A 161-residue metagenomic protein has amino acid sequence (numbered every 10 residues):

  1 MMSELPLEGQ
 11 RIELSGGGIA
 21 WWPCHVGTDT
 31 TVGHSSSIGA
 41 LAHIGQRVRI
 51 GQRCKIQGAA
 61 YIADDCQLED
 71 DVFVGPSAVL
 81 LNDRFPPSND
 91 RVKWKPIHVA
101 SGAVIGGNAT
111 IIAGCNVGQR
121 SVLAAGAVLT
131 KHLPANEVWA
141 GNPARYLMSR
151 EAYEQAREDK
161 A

Functional and structural regions predicted by a protein language model:
M1-V117, N142-P143, M148-E158: Flexible, glycine/small-residue-enriched loop-and-beta-strand segment within the central core of proteins
D65, K131-H132: Active-site-adjacent segment of SDR/Rossmann-fold oxidoreductases
G106, I112, A124, L129-T130: Short hydrophobic beta-strand segments in globular cytosolic domains
Q119-V122, V128, N136: Internal alpha/beta core interface subdomains
L123, G141: Conserved G/P- and acidic residue-centered "switch" motifs that form tight phosphate/ATP-binding loops in soluble
A135-E137, R145: Glycine-centered loop/turn positions within well-structured domains that cap or flank conserved ligand/cofactor-binding
